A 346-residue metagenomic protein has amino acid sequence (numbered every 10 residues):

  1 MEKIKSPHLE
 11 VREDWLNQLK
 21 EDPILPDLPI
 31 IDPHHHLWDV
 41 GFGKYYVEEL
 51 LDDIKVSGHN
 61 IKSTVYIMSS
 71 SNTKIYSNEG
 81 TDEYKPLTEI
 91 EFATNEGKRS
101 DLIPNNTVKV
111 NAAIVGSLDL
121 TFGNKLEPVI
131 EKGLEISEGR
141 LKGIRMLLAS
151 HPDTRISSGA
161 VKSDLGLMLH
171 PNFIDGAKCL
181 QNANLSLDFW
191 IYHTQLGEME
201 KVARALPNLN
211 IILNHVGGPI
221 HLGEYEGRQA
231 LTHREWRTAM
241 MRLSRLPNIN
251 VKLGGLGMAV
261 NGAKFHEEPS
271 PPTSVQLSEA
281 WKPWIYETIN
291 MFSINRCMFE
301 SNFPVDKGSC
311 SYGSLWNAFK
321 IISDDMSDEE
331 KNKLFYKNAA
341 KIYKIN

Functional and structural regions predicted by a protein language model:
M1-P29, Y45-D52, K62-S63, Y286-E287 (+2 more regions): Mid-to-C-terminal alpha-helical segments outside catalytic/metal-binding sites
M1-T107: An N-terminally biased module of ancient metal coordination in phosphate/nucleic-acid-related enzymes
K3-W15, G80-Q195, K201-R204, G217 (+2 more regions): Active-site gating/metal-coordination segments in enzymes
S6-H8, D164-M298, S309: Catalytic pocket-lining loop regions of alpha/beta-barrel enzymes, especially the amidohydrolase/enolase/GH5 lineages
P29-D32, K62-V65, K109-V115, G139-R145 (+4 more regions): Structural preference for beta-strand elements that scaffold enzyme active sites
H35, L148, V216, N302-F303: Active-site metal-binding loops of divalent metal-dependent hydrolases
L37-D39, S70-T73, V115-T121, M258 (+1 more regions): Short histidine/acidic/glycine/proline-rich micro-motifs that form metal- and phosphate-coordinating active-site loops
Y76, H151-S157, I220-L222, V260-A263: Short acidic/His/Gly/Ser-rich catalytic and metal-binding motifs that mark active-site loops of diverse hydrolases
